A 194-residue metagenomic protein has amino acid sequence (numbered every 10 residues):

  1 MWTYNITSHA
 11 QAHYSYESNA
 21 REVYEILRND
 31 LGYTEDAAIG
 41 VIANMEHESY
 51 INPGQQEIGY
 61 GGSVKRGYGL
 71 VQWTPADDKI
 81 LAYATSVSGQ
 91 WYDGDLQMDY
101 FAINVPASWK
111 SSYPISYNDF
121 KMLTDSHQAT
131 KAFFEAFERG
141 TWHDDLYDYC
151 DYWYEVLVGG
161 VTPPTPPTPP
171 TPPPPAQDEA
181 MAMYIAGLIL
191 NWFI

Functional and structural regions predicted by a protein language model:
M1-I42, G140-I194: Extracellular cell-wall/glycan-interacting regions and their flexible linkers
W2-E25, D30, S49-D125: Peptidoglycan-targeting cell-wall enzymes and recognition modules
G32, E46-Y50, P106, E138 (+1 more regions): Hydrophobic/aromatic-lined pockets within catalytic cores
D36-N52, F101, A132-F134: Short, functionally critical alpha-helical segments immediately adjacent to catalytic or ligand/cofactor-binding
M45-S49, I115-W142: Acidic helix/loop microenvironments that form the catalytic cleft of cell-wall polysaccharide enzymes
D99-I103, K131-E138, D151, E155: A broadly conserved amphipathic alpha-helix scaffold signal in soluble, globular proteins
